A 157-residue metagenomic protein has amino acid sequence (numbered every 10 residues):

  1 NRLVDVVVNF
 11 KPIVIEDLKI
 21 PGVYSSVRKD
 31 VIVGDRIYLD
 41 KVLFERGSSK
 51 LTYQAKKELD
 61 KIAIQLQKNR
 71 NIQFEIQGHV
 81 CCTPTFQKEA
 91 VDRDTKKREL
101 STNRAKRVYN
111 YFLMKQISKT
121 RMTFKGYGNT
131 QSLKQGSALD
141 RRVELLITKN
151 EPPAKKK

Functional and structural regions predicted by a protein language model:
N1-E75, K88, A138, V143 (+1 more regions): Periplasmic peptidoglycan-binding/tethering modules of Gram-negative envelope proteins
N1-F10, H79-K157: Periplasmic OmpA-like peptidoglycan-binding domain that tethers envelope proteins to the cell wall
